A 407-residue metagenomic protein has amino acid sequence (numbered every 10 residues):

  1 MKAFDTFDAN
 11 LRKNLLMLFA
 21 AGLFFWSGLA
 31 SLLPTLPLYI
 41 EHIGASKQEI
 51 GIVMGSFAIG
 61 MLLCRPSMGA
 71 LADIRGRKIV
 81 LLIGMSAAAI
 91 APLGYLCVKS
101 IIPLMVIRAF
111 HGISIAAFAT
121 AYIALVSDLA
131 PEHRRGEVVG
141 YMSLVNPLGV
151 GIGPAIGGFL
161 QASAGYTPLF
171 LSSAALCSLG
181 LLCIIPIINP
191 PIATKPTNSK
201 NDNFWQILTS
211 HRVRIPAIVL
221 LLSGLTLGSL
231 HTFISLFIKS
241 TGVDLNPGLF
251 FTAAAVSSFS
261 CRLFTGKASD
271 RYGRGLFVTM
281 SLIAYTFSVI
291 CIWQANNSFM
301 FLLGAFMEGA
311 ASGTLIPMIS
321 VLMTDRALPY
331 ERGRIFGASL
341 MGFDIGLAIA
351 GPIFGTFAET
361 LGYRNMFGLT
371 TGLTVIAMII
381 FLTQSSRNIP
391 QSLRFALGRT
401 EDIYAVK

Functional and structural regions predicted by a protein language model:
K2-R12, N189-P216, G398-K407: Juxtamembrane intracellular "pre-TM" segments in multi-pass secondary transporters
A58-P66, V150-G151, A255-F259, L263 (+1 more regions): Residue-level signature of mid-helix packing/kink "hotspots" within the transmembrane helices of 12-pass Major
L63-L96, R271-Y272: Conserved MFS/SLC helix-loop-helix module at the cytosolic interface between two early adjacent transmembrane helices
G76, C97-I102, G273, Q294-N296: Helix-breaking motifs and short loop linkers at transmembrane-helix boundaries and internal kinks in secondary membrane
I79-L93, A174, L276-I290: Structural signature of the two symmetry-related core transmembrane helices
I102-F110, F299-M307: Paired small-residue
A109-V145, V321: Cytoplasmic helix-loop-helix junction between adjacent transmembrane helices in 12-TM secondary transporters
A175-A193, I380-S385: C-terminal membrane-cytosol helix-exit motif in multi-pass small-molecule transporters
